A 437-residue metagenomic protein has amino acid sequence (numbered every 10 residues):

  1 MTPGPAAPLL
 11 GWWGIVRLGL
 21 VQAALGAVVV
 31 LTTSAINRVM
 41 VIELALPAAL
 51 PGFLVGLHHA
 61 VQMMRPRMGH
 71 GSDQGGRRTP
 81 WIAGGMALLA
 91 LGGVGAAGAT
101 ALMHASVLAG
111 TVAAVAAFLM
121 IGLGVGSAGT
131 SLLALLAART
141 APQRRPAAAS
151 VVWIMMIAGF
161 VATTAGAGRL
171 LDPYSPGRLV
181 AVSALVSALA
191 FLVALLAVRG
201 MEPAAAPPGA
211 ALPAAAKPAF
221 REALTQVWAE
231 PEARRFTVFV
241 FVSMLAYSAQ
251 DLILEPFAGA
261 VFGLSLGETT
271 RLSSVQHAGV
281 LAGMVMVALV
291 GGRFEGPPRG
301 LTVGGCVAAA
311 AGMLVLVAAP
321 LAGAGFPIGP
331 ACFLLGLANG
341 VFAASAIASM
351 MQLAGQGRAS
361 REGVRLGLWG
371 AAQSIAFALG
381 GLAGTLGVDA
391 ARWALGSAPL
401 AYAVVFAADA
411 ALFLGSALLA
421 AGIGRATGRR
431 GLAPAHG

Functional and structural regions predicted by a protein language model:
M1-W12, E202-T237, V261, G431-G437: Juxtamembrane intracellular "pre-TM" segments in multi-pass secondary transporters
S34-A49, L252-T269, D389: Short amphipathic helix-loop junctions that connect adjacent transmembrane helices in Major Facilitator Superfamily/SLC
V61-R65, P146-L171, W369-G384: Glycine-rich segments within core transmembrane alpha-helices of 12-TM secondary carriers
Q62-G76, L171, G283-R299: Helix-to-loop junctions at the C-terminal end of transmembrane segments in multipass secondary transporters
D73-L91, G292-V307, S397: Cytoplasmic membrane-interface "Motif A"-like loop-to-helix N-cap segments of 12-TM Major Facilitator Superfamily
R78-P80, G110, G168-A188, P297-G300 (+1 more regions): A membrane-interface helix-boundary motif in multi-pass transporters
M86-L108, V307-A324: C-terminal ends and interior cores of transmembrane alpha-helices in multi-pass membrane transporters/permeases
G300-A346: C-terminal transmembrane helical hairpin of 12-TM major facilitator-type secondary transporters
